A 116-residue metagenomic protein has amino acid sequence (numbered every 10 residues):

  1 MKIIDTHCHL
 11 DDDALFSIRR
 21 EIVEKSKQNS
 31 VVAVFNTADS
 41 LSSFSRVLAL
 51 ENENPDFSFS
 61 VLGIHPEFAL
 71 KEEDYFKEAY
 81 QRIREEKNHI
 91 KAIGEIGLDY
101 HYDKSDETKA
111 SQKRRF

Functional and structural regions predicted by a protein language model:
M1-F116: Mid-domain alpha/beta scaffold segments of enzyme catalytic cores
